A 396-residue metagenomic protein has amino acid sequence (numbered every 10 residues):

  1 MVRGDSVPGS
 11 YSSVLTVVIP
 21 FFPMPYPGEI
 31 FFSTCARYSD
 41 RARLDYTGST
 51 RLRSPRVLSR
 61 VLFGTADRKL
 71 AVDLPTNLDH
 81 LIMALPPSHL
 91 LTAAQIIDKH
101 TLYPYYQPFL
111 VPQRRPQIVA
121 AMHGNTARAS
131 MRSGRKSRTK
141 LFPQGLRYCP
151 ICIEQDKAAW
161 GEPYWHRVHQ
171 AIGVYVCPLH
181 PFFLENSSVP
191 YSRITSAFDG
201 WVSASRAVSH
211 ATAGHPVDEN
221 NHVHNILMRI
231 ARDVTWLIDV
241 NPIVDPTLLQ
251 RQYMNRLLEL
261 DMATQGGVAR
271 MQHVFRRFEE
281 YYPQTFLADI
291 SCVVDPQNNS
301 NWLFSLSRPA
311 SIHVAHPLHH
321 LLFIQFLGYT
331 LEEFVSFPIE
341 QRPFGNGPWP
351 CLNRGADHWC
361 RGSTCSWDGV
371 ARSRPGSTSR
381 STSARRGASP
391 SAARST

Functional and structural regions predicted by a protein language model:
M1-T396: Basic, alpha-helical nucleic-acid-binding regions used in initiation and control of genome expression
